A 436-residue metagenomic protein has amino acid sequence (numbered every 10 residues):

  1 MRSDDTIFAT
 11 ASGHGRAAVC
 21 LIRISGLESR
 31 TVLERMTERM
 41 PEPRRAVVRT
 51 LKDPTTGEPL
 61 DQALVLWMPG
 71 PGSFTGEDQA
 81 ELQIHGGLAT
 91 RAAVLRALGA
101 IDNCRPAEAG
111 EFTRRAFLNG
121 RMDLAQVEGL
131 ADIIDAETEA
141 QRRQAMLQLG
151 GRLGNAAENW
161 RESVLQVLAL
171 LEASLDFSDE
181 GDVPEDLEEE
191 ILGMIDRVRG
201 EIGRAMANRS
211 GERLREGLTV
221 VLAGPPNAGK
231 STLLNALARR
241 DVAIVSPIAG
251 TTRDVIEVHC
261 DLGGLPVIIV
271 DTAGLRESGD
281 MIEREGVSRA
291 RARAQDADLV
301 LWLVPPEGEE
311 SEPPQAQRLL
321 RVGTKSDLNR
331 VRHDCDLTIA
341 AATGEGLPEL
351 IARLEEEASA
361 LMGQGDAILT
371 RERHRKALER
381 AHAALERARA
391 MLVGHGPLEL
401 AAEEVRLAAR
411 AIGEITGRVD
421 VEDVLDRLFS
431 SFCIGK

Functional and structural regions predicted by a protein language model:
M1-H14, T138-D261, S278-D280, P306-K436: C-terminal-of-GTPase-core extension/linker across diverse P-loop GTPases
M1-R143, L147, G151: A glycine-rich (often HGG/GG-containing) alpha/beta subdomain
A17, R44-V47, D296-V300, Q317-L319 (+1 more regions): Short glycine-/polar-rich loops that comprise or flank the Walker A/P-loop and associated switch/sensor motifs
R49-G70, G250-S278, D296-L299: Switch I (G2) and immediately adjacent beta-strands of P-loop GTPase domains
G120, N227, D271: Conserved G/P- and acidic residue-centered "switch" motifs that form tight phosphate/ATP-binding loops in soluble
I269, L303, V322: Generic enzyme active-site microenvironment
E283-P306: Inter-motif core of Ras-like GTPase G domains
